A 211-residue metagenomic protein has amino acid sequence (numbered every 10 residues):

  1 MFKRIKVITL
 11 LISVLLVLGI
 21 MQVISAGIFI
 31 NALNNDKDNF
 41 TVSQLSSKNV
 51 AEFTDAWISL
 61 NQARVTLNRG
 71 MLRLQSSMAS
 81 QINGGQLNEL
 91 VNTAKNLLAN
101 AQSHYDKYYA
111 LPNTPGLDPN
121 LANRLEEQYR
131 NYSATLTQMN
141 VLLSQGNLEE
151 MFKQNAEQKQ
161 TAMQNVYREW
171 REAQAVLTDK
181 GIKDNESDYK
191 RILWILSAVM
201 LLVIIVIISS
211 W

Functional and structural regions predicted by a protein language model:
M1-A51, I58, R64-M78, N140 (+3 more regions): Hydrophobic membrane-targeting segments
L15, I82-N83, Y167: A short, structure-level motif marking secondary-structure boundaries and short turns
D38-E127, Q138-T161, D179: Membrane-proximal N-terminal soluble sensing/regulatory segments of transmembrane proteins
F152-L177, I207: C-terminal amphipathic alpha-helix
